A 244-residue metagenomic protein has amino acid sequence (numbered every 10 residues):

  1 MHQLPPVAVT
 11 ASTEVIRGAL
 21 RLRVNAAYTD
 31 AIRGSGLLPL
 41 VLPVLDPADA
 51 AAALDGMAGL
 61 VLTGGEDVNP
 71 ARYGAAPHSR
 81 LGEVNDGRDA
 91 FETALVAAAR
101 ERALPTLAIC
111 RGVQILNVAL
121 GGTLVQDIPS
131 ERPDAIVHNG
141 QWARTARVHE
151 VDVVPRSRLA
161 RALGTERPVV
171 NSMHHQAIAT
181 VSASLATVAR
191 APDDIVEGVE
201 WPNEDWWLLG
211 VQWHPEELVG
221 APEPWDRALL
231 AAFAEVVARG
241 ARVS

Functional and structural regions predicted by a protein language model:
M1-L107, N117-V118, V125, P129-L163 (+5 more regions): N-terminal beta1-alpha1 cap of cysteine-dependent amidohydrolase-like domains
C110: Conserved G/P- and acidic residue-centered "switch" motifs that form tight phosphate/ATP-binding loops in soluble
V113: The feature captures the ABC ATPase H-loop/switch
L209-V211: Residue-level marker for buried hydrophobic side chains located in beta-strands that build the well-ordered beta-sheet
